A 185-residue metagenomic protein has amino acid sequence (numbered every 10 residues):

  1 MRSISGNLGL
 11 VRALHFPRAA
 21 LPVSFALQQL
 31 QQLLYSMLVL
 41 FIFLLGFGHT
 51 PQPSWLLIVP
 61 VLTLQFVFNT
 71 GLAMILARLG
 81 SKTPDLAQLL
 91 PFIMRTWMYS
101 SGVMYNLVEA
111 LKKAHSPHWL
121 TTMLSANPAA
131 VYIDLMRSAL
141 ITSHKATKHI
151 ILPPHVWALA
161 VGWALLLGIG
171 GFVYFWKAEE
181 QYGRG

Functional and structural regions predicted by a protein language model:
M1-G6, I75-S81, V108-K113: A cytosolic-side transmembrane-helix exit/cap motif
M1-Q29: Helix-loop-helix units of permease transmembrane domains in multi-pass membrane transporters, especially ABC
R18, V23-I93, W97, P153-V173: Alpha-helical transmembrane segments and their short interhelical loops
Y99-P154: Short hydrophobic, aromatic-rich alpha-helical segments embedded in or entering the lipid bilayer of multi-pass
W176-G185: Short cytosolic juxtamembrane segments of multi-pass membrane proteins
